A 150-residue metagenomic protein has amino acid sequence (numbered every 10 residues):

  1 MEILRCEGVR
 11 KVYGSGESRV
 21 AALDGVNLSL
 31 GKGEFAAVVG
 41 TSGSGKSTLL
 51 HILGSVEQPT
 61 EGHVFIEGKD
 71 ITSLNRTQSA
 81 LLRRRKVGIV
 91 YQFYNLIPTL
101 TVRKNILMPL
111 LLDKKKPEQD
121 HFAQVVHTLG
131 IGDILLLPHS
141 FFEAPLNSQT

Functional and structural regions predicted by a protein language model:
M1-C6, V12-G25: A short, flexible loop at the N-terminus of ABC-type nucleotide-binding domains that lies
E17-V20, I71-G88: ABC ATPase NBD coupling module
V39-T41: The feature captures the beta-strand-to-loop junction immediately N-terminal to the Walker
G54: Helix-to-loop junction immediately C-terminal to a conserved catalytic motif
G62-D70: Conserved ABC transporter NBD signature motif
K69-D70, P117-I134: Conserved ABC ATPase "signature" region
L100-P109: Short coil-to-helix segment of the ABC ATPase nucleotide-binding domain corresponding to the Q-loop/switch region
